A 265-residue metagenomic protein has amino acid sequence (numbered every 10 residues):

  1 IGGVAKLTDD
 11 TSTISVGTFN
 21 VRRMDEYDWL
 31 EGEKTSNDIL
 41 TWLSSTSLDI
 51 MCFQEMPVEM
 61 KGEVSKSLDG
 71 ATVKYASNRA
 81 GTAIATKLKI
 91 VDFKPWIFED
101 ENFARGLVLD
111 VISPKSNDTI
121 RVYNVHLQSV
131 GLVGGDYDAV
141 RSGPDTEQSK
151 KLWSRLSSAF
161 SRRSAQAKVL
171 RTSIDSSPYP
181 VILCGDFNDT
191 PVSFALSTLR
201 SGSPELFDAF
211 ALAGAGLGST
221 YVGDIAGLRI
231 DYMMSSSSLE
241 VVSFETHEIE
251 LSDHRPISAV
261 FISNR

Functional and structural regions predicted by a protein language model:
I1, P95, V169-I182, F187-R265: Metal-dependent phosphoester-hydrolase catalytic domains
I1-K66, S263-R265: N-terminal, active-site-proximal structural segment of metallo-dependent hydrolase catalytic domains
I1-T13, I50-D138, E245-E248: Structured beta-strand-rich core segments of catalytic domains in phosphoester-bond hydrolases
T18-K34, G131-A159: Acidic/histidine-rich helix-loop elements that form or flank divalent-metal/phosphate-binding sites at the catalytic
F19, Q54, V125, C184-D186: Active-site flanking residues adjacent to catalytic metal/cofactor-binding acidic residues
M24-E26, V58-G62, F103, V130 (+3 more regions): Active-site environment of divalent metal-dependent phosphoester hydrolases
S47, D118-T119, P178-P180: Short coil/turn segments at beta-strand junctions that form active-site/ligand-binding loops
W153-Y179: A long, amphipathic alpha-helix that forms part of the scaffold/cap immediately adjacent to metal-dependent active
